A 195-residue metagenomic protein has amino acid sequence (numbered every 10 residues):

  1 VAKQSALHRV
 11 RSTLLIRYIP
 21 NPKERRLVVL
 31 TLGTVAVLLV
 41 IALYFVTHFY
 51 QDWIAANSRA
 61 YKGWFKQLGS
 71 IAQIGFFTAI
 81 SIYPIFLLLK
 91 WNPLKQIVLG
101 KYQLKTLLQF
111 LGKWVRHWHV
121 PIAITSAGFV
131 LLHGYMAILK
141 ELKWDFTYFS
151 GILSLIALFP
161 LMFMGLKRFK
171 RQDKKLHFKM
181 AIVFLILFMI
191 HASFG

Functional and structural regions predicted by a protein language model:
A2-G195: Membrane-embedded alpha-helical bundles that constitute the cytochrome b-like, heme-associated redox core of multi-pass
